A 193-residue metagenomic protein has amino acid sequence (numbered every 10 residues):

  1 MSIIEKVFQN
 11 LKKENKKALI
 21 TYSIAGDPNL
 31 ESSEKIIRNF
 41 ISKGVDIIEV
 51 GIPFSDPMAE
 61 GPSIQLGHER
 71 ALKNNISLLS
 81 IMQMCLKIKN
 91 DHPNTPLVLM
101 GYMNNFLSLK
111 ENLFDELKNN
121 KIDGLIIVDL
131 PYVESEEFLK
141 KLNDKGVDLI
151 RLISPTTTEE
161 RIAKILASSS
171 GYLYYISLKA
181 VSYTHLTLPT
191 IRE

Functional and structural regions predicted by a protein language model:
M1-I20: N-terminal amphipathic alpha-helix/helix-capping segment at the start of soluble metabolic enzymes
L19-T21, I48-V50, L97-G101, L125-I127 (+2 more regions): Hydrophobic faces of well-ordered beta-strands that scaffold small-molecule active sites in alpha/beta enzyme cores
E49-I76, K179-S182: Glycine-rich, proline-tolerant flexible connector loops at the mouths of alpha/beta enzymes
S63-P96, K145-V147, L186: Alpha-helix-loop-beta-strand connector modules within alpha/beta enzyme cores
D123-E134, D148-T156: Catalytic beta/alpha-barrel core
P155-Y172: Anionic-ligand binding region
S168-Y183: Active-site rim beta-loop-alpha module in soluble metabolic enzymes
T184-E193: Conserved small/polar residues in nucleotide/adenosyl-binding loops
